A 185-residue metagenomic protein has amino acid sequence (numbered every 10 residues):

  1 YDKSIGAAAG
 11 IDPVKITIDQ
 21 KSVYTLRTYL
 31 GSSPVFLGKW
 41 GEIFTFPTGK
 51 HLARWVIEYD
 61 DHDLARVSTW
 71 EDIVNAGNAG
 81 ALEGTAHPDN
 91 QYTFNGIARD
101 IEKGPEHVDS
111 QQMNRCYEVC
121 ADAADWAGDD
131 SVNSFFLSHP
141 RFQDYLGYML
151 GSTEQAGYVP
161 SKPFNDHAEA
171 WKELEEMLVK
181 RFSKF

Functional and structural regions predicted by a protein language model:
Y1, Y24, Y29, Y59 (+4 more regions): Sequence-level detector for tyrosine residue identity
Y1-I11, L82-Q112, Y117: Intrinsic disorder/low-complexity detector
Y1-S68: Short N-terminal edge-element motif at the start of the domain
H51, D72, T93-G96: Exposed alpha-helical structural elements
W55-N90: ADP-ribosyltransferase catalytic core
G96-F185: A eukaryote-biased signal for long
